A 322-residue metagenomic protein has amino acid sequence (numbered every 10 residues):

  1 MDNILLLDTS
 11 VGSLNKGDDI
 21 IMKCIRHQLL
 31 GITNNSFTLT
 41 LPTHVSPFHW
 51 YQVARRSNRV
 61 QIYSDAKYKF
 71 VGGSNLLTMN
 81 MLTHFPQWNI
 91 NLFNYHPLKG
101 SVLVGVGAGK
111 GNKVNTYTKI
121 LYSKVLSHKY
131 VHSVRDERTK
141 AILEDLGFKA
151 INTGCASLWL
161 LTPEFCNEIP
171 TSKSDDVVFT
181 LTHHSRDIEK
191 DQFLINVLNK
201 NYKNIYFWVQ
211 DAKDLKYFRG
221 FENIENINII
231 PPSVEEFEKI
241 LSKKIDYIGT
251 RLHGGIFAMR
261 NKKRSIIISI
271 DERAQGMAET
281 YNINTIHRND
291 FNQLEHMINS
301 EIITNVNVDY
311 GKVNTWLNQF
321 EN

Functional and structural regions predicted by a protein language model:
M1-N322: Active-site anion-handling motifs in enzyme catalytic cores
